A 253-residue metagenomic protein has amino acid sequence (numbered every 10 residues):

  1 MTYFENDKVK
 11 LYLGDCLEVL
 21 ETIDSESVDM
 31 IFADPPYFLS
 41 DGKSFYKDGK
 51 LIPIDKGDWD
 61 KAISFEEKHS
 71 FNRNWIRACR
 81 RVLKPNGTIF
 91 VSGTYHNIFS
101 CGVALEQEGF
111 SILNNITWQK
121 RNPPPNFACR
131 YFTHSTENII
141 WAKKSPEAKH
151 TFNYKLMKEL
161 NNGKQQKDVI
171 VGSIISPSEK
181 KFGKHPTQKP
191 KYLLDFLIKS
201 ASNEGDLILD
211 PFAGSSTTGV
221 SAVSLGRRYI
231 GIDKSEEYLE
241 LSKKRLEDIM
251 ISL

Functional and structural regions predicted by a protein language model:
M1-L241, I251: Core catalytic lobe of class I
E247-L253: Class I S-adenosyl-L-methionine-dependent methyltransferase module
